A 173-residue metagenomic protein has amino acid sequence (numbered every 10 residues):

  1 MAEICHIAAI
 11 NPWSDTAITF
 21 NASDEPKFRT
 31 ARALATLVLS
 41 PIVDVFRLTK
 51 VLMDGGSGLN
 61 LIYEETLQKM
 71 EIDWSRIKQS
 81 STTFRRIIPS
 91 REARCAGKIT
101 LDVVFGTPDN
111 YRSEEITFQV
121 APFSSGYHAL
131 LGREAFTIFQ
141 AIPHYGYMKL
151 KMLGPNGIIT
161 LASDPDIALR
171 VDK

Functional and structural regions predicted by a protein language model:
M1-V45, T83-G97: Pepsin-like aspartyl protease folds
R47-T49: Extended, structured, electrostatic nucleic-acid-contact surfaces
V51-M53: Short hydrophobic beta-strand that contains or immediately precedes a catalytic carboxylate
G55, L59-K173: Aspartic protease core domain of the pepsin/retropepsin superfamily
